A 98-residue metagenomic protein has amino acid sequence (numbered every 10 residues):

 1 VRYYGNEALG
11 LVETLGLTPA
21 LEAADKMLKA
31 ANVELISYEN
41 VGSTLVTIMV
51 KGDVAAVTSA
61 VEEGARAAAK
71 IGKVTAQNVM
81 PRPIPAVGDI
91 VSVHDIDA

Functional and structural regions predicted by a protein language model:
Y3-T14: Short glycine-/aliphatic-rich beta-strand segments at the starts of folded cytosolic domains
G10-V12, V46-K51: Short cationic amphipathic helices and targeting signals
L17-K29: Short amphipathic alpha-helix segments
A31-N32, A65-K73: A common structural junction motif
N32-Y38, A76: A short linear hydrophobic-aromatic micro-motif
K51-V57: Helix N-cap motif at beta-to-alpha junctions
Q77-A86: Metallocofactor- and cofactor-centric catalytic cores in central/energy metabolism, strongly enriched
A86-A98: Short, low-order "capping/linker" segments at domain edges
